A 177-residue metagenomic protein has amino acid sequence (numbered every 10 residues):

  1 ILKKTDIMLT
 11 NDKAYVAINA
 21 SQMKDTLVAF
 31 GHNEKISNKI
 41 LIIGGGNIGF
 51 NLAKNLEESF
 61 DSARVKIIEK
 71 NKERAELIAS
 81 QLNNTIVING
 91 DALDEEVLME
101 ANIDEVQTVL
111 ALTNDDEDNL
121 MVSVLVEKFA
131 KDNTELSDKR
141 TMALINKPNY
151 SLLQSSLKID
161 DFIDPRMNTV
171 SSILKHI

Functional and structural regions predicted by a protein language model:
I1-I177: Cytosolic regulatory regions of ion transport systems
